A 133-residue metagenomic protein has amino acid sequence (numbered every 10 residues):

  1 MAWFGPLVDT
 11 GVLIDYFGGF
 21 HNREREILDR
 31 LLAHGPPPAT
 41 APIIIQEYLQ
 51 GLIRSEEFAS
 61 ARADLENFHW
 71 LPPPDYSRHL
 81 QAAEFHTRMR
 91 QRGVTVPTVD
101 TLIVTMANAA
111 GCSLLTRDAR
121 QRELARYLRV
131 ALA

Functional and structural regions predicted by a protein language model:
M1-T40, Q50-A63: Short, well-structured N-terminal submotif of metal-dependent ribonuclease cores
A2-W3, W70-R117: Active-site neighborhoods of divalent-metal-dependent phosphate/nucleic-acid chemistry enzymes
V8-D9, A41, T95-P97, D118 (+1 more regions): Histidine- and aromatic-rich ligand-binding microenvironments
V12-L13, I44, R78, I103 (+1 more regions): Alpha-helix capping/helix-boundary segments
R25, I45, F58-A61, H79-A82 (+1 more regions): A general structural signal for well-ordered alpha-helical segments in protein cores
G35-P36, H69, G111, R129: Residue-level detector of structured alpha->beta connecting loops
Q121-Y127: Short loop/helix-cap segments at secondary-structure boundaries that form the rim of catalytic
